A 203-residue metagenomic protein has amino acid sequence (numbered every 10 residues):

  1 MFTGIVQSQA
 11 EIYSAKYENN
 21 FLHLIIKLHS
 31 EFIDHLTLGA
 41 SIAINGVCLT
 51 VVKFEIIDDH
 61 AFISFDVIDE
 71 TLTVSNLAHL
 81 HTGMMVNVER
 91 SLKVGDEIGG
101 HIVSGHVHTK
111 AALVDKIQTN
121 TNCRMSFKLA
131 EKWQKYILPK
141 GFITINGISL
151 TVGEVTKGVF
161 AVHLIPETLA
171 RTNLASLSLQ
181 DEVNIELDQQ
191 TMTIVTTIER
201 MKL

Functional and structural regions predicted by a protein language model:
M1-L203: Conserved loop->alpha-helix
